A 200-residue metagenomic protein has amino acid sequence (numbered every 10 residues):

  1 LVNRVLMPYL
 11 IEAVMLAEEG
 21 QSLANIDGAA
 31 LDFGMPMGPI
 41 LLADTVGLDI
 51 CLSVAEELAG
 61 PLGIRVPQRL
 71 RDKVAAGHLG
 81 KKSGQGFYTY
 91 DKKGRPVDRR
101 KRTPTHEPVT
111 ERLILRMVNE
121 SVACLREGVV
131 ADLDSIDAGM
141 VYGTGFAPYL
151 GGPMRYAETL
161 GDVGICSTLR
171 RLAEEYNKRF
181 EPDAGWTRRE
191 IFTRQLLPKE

Functional and structural regions predicted by a protein language model:
L1-E200: N-terminal glycine-rich phosphate-binding loop for ADP-containing cofactors
